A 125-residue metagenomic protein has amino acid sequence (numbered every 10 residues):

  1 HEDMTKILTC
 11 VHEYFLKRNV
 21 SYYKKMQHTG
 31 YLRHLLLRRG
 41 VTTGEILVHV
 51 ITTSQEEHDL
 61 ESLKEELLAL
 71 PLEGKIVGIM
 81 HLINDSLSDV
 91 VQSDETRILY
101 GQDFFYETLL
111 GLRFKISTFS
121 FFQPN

Functional and structural regions predicted by a protein language model:
H1-P124: Accessory RNA-recognition modules of RNA-modification enzymes
